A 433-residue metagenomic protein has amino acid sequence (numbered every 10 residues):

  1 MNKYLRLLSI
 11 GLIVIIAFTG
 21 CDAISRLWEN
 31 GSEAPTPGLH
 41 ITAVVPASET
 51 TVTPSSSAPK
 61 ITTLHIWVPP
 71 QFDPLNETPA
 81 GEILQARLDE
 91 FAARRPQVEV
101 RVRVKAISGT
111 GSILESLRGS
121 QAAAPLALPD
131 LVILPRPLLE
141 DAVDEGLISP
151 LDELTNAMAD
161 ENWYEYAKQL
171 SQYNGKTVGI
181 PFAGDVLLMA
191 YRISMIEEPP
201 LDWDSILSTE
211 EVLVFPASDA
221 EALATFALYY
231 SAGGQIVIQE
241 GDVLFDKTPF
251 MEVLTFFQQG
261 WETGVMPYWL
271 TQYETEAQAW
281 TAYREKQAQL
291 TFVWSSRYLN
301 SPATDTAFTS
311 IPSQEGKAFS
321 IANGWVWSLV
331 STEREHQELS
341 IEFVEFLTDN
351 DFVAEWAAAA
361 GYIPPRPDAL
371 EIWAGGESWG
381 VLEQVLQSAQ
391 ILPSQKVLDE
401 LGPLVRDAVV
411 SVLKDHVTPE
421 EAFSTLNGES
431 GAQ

Functional and structural regions predicted by a protein language model:
Y4-I10, F18-L138, E429-Q433: Conserved N-terminal structural module of periplasmic/extracytoplasmic solute-binding proteins
V68, P302-I363, D368, K414: Extracytoplasmic/periplasmic substrate-recognition and gating elements
G111-L128, E145, S205-T209, E276-T291 (+2 more regions): Short helices/loops that flank or line small-molecule/ion binding pockets
L134-L188, E198-P199, D204-S205, A307-T309: Hinge/lid segment of periplasmic solute-binding proteins
L139-D141, F292-D305: A ligand-binding cleft/hinge motif common to bilobed small-molecule-binding domains
D204-A217, V237: Short loop->beta-strand "edge-of-pocket" segments that line small-molecule binding or catalytic clefts across diverse
E240-Y273: Glycine-centered hinge/linker elements that transmit conformational signals in sensory and ligand-binding systems
A357-R406, S411: Long, aromatic- and glycine/proline-rich binding clefts that accommodate carbohydrate-like moieties
